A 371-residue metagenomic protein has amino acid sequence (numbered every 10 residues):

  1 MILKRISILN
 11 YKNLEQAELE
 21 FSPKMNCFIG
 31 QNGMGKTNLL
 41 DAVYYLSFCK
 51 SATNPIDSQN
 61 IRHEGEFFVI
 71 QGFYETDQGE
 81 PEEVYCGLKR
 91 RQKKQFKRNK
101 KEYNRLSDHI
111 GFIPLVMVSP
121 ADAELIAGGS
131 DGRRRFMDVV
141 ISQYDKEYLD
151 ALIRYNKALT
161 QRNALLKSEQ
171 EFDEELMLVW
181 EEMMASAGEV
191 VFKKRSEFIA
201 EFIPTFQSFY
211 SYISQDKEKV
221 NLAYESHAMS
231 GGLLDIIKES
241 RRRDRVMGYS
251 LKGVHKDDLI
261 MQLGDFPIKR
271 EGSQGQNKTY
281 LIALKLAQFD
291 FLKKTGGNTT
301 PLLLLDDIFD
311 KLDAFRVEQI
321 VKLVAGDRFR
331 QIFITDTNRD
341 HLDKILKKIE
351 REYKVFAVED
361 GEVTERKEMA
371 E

Functional and structural regions predicted by a protein language model:
M1-Q31, E175-S186, V190-L302, K311 (+4 more regions): Conserved NTPase motor "head" modules and their coupling/switch loops across ABC/AAA+ ATPases, GTPases, and GHKL ATPases
K36: Conserved lysine of the Walker
Y44-I56, A287-T295: Post-Walker A helix-loop "phosphate-sensing" segment adjacent to the P-loop in P-loop NTPases
F48-I126, S130-G132, I141-Y144, Y148 (+3 more regions): Nucleotide-state sensing region of NTPase/ATPase domains
E124-S214, E225: An accessory alpha-helical subdomain
D306-I308: Walker B catalytic acidic pair
T335-T337: H-loop (His-switch) motif in ABC-type P-loop NTPases
